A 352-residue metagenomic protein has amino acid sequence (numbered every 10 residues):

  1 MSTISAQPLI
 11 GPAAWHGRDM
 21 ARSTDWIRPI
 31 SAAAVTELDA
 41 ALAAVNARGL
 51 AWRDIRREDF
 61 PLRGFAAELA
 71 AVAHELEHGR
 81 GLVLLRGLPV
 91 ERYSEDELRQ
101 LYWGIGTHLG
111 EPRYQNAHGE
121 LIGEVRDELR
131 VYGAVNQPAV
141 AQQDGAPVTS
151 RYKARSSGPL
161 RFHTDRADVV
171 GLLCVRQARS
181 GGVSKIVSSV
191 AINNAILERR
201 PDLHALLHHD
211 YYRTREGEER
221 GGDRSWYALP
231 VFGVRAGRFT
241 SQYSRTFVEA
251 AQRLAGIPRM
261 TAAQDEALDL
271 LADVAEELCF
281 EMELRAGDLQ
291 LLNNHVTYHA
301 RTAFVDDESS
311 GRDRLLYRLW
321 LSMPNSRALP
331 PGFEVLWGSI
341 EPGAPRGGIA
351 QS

Functional and structural regions predicted by a protein language model:
M1-A71, E77-G79, V83, G87-R92 (+5 more regions): Active-site environment of non-heme Fe oxygenases that use a 2-His-1-carboxylate facial triad
D96-W103, V187-S188: "Short basic amphipathic alpha-helical interaction patches in structured regions
Y102-P112: A short alpha->loop->secondary-structure connector
